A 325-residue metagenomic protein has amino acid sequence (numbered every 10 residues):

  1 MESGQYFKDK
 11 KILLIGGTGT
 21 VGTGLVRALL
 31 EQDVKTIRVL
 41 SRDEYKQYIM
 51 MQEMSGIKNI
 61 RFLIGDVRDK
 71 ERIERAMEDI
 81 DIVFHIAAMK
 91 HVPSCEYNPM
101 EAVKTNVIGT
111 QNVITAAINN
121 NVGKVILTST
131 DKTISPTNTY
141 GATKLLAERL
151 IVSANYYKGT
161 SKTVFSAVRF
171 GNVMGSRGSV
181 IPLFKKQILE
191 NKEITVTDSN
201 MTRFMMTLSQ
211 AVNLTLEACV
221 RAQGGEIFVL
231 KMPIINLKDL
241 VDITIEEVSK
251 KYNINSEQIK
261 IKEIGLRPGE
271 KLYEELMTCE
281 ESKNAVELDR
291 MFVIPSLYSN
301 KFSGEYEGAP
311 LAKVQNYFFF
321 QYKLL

Functional and structural regions predicted by a protein language model:
M1-Y6, N119, S153, Y157-N172 (+1 more regions): Strand-loop microenvironment adjacent to phosphate/nucleotide-handling motifs in alpha/beta enzyme folds
K11-Q32: N-terminal Rossmann NAD(P)H-binding glycine-rich loop of SDR-like oxidoreductase domains
I15, M77-I86, L127: Rossmann-fold scaffold of SDR-type NAD(P)-dependent oxidoreductases
D33-K46: Conserved glycine-rich Rossmann-like NAD(P)H-binding loop of the short-chain dehydrogenase/reductase
S41, L63-I64, K104, D198 (+1 more regions): Conserved residues in the N-terminal Rossmann fold of short-chain dehydrogenase/reductase
R61-I82: Conserved Rossmann-fold cofactor-binding substructure of NAD(P)-dependent oxidoreductases
F62, A102, V125, F165-V168: Hydrophobic/aromatic anchor residues within beta-strands of the central parallel beta-sheet of Rossmann-like
H85, M89-R149: Conserved Rossmann-fold NAD(P)-dependent oxidoreductase catalytic core, especially the SDR/UDP-sugar
